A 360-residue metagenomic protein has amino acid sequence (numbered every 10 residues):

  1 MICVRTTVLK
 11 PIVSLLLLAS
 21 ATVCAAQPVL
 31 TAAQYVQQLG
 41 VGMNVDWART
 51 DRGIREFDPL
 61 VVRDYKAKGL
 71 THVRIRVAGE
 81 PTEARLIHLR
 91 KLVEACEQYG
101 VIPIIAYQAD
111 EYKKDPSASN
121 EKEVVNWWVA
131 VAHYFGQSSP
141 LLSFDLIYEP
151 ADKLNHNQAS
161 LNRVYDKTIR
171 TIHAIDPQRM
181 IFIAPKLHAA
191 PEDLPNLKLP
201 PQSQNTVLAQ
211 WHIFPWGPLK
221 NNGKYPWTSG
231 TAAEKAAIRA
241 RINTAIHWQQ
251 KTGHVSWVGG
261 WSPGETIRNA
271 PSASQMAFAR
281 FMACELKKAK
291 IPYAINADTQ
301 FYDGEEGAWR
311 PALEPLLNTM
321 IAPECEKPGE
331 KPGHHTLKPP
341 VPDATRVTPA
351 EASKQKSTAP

Functional and structural regions predicted by a protein language model:
M1-V13: Bacterial N-terminal signal peptides that target proteins for export
K10-T22: Bacterial N-terminal signal peptides
C24-A26: Boundary at the C-terminal end of the N-terminal hydrophobic targeting segment
V29-M180, P185-L197, T299-Y302, A312 (+3 more regions): Active-site mouth of glycoside hydrolases
S117-S119, P226-W227, S272: Short glycine-enriched, charge-decorated loop/helix-capping segments at active-site entrances that position
V125-P226, T231-G264, K288-A294: Active-site region of glycoside hydrolase catalytic domains
R239-L317: Substrate-binding cleft of secreted/luminal carbohydrate-active enzymes
K331, H335-P360: Compositionally biased, proline/threonine/alanine/serine-rich low-complexity intrinsically disordered stretches
